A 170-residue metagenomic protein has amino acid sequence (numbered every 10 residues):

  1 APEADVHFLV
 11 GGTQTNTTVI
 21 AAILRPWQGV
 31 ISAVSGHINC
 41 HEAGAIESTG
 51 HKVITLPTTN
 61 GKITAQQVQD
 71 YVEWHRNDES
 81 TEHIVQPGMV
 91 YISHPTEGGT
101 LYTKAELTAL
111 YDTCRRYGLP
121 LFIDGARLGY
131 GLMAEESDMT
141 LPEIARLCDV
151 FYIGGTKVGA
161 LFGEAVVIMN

Functional and structural regions predicted by a protein language model:
A1-N170: Conserved PLP-enzyme active-site core in the AAT-like
